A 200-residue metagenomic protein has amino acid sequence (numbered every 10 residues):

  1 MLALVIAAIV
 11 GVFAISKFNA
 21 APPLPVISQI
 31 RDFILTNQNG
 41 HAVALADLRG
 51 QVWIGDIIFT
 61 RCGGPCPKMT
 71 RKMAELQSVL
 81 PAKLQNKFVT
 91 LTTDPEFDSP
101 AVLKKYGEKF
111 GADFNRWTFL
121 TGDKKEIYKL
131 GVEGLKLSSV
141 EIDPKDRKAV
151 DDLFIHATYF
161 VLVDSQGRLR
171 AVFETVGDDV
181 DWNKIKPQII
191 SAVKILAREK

Functional and structural regions predicted by a protein language model:
M1-D32, T36, L196-K200: N-terminal targeting signals for export/organelle localization
I30-R31, W53, A157-Y159: Short loop/turn microsegments at loop-to-beta-strand junctions
T36-N37, V163: Hydrophobic alpha-helical segments, especially N-terminal targeting/anchoring helices
V43-M73: Short active-site neighborhood of thiol/selenol oxidoreductases, capturing the structured segment around
T70-V132: Structural microenvironment flanking redox-active thiols in thiol-disulfide oxidoreductases
N115-W117, Y128, L135-E141, F154-V161: Structural micro-motif
K145-K200: Thiol-/selenol-based redox modules, centered on thioredoxin-like and closely related oxidoreductase domains
